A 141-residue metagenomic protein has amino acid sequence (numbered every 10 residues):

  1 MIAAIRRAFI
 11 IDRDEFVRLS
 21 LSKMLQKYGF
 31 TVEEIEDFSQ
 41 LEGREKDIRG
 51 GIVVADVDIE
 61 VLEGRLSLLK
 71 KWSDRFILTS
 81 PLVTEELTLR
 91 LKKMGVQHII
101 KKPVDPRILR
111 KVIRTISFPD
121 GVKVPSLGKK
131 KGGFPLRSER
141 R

Functional and structural regions predicted by a protein language model:
I11-D12: Conserved acidic carboxylate
E15-E33: Two-component/phosphorelay signaling modules centered on CheY-like receiver
S20, E86, V104-I113: C-terminal output helix
E34-I52, I59-E60: Acidic, metal-coordinating helix/loop segments flanking the phosphotransfer/catalytic sites of two-component signaling
E42, V61-D74: Short amphipathic alpha-helix used as the core "switch/output" element in two-component signaling
S80-H98: Alpha4 helix (beta4-alpha4-beta5 surface) of REC/receiver domains from two-component response regulators
P119-R141: CheY-like receiver
